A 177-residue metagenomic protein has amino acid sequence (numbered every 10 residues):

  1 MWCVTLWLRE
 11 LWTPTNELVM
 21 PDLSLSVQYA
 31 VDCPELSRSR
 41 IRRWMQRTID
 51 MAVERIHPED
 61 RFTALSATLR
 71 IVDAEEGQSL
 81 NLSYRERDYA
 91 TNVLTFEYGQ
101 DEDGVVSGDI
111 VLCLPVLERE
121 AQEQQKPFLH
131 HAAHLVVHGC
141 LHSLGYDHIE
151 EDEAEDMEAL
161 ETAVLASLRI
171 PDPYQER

Functional and structural regions predicted by a protein language model:
W2-A132, S143-R177: An acidic/histidine-cluster motif and surrounding catalytic segment that typifies divalent-metal-assisted enzyme active
